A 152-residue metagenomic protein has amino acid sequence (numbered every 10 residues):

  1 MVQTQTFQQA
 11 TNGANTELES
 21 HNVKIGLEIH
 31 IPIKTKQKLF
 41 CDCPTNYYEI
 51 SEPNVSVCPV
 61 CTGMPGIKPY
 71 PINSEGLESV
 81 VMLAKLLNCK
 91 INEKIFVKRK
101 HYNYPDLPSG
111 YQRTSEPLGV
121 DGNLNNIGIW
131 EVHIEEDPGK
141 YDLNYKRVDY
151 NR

Functional and structural regions predicted by a protein language model:
V2-R152: Basic, nucleic-acid-interacting segments
